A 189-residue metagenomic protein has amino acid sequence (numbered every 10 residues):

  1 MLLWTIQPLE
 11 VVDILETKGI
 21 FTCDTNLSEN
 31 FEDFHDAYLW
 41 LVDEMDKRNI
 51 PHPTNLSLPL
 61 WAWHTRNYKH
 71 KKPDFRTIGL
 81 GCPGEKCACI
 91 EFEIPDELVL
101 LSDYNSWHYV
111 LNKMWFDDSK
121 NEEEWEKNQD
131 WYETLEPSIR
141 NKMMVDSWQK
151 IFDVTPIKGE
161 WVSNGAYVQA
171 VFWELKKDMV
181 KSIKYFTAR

Functional and structural regions predicted by a protein language model:
M1-L2, L9-D13, T17-N30, L56-L58 (+1 more regions): Conserved NAD+-utilizing ADP-ribose enzyme module
L3-T5, A62-W63: Short hydrophobic-aromatic micro-motifs
T5-E10, D36-L39: Short, functional N-terminal and low-complexity linear motifs
I20-I50: Membrane-interacting alpha-helical segments
L39-H70: Short, well-structured hydrophobic secondary-structure segments
